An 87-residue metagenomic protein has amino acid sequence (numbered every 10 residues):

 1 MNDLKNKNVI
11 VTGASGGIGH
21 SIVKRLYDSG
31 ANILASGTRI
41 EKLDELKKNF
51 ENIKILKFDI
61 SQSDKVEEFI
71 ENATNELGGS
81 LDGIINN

Functional and structural regions predicted by a protein language model:
M1-N8: Flexible N-terminal pre-Rossmann segment of NAD(P)-dependent oxidoreductases
T12, L81-N87: Rossmann-fold scaffold of SDR-type NAD(P)-dependent oxidoreductases
S15-G16: Conserved glycine-rich cofactor-binding loop
G19-H20: N-terminal Rossmann-fold NAD(P) dinucleotide-binding loop
L26: Aromatic pocket-lining residues of Rossmann-like dinucleotide-binding sites
S29-E45: Conserved glycine-rich Rossmann-like NAD(P)H-binding loop of the short-chain dehydrogenase/reductase
F58-F69: The beta1-alpha1 cofactor-binding region of Rossmann-like NAD(H)/NADP(H)-dependent oxidoreductases
